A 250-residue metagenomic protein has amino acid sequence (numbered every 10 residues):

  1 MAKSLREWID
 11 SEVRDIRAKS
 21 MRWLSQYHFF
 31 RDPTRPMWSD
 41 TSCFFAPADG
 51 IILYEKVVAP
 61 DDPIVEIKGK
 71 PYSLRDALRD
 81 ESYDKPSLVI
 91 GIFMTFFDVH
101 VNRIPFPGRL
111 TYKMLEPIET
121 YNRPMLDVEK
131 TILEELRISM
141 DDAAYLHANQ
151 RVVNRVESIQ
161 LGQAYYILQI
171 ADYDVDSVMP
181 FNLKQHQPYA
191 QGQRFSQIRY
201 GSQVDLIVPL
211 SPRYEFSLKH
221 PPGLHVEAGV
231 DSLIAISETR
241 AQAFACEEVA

Functional and structural regions predicted by a protein language model:
M1-A250: Contiguous, well-folded functional domains in the mature portion of proteins
